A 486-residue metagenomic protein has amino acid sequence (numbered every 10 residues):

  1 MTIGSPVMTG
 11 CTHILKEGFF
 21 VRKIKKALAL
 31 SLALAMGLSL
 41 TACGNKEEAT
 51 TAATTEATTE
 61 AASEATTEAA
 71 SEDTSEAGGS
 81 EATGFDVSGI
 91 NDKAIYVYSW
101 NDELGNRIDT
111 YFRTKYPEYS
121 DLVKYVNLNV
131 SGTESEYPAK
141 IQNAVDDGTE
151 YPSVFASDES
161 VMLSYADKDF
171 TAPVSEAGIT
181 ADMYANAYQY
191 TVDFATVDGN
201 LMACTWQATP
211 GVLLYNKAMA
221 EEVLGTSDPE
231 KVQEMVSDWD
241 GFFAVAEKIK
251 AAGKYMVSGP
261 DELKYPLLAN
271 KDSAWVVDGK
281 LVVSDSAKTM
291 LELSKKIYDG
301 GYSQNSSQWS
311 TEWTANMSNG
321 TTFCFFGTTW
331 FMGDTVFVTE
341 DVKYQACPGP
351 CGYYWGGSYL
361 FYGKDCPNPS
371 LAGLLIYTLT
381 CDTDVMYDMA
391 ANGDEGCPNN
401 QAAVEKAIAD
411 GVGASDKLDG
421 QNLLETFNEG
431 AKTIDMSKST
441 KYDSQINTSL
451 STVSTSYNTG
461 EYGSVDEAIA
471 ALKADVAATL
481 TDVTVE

Functional and structural regions predicted by a protein language model:
M1-F20: Short, Lys/Arg-enriched N-terminal segments with co-localized hydrophobic residues within the first ~10-30 amino acids
R22-N45: Sec-dependent N-terminal signal peptides of Gram-positive bacterial secreted proteins and lipoproteins
A29, C43-L163, L371, Y462 (+1 more regions): Conserved N-terminal structural module of periplasmic/extracytoplasmic solute-binding proteins
E76-D86, P138, S157-V212, E221 (+4 more regions): Hinge/lid segment of periplasmic solute-binding proteins
E134-K140, G259, D272-G349, S370 (+1 more regions): Extracytoplasmic ligand-binding clamshell segments of periplasmic binding protein
E136-E150, L163, D167-K168, A220 (+6 more regions): Short helices/loops that flank or line small-molecule/ion binding pockets
S175-D182, A195-L263, W275-Q308, K364 (+2 more regions): Helix-loop-helix "hinge/cap" segment bordering the ligand-binding cleft or interdomain interface
T335-T339, P350-Y354, F361-T452: C-terminal lobe and pocket-closing loops of periplasmic/extracytoplasmic Venus-flytrap solute-binding proteins
